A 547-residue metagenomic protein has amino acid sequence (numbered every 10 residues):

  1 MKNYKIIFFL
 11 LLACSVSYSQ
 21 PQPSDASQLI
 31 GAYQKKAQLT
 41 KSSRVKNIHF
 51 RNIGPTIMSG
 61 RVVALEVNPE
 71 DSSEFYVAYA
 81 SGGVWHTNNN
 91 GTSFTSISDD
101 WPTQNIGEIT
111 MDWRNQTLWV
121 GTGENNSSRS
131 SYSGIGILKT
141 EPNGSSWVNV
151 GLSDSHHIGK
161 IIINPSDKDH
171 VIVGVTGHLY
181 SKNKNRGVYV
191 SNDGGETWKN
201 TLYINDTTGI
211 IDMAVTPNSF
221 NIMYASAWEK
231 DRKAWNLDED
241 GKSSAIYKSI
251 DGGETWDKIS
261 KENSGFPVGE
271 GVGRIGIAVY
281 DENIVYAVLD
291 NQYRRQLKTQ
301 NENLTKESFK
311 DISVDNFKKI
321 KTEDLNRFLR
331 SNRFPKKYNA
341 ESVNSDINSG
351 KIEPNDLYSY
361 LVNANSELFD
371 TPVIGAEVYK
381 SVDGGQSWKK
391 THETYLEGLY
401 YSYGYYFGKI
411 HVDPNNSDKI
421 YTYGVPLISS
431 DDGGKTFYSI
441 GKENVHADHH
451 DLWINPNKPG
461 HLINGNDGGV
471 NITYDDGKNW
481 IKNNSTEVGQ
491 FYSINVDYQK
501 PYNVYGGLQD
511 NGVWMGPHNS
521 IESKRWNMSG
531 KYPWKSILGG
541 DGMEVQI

Functional and structural regions predicted by a protein language model:
M1-P23: Bacterial Sec-dependent N-terminal signal peptides
Q20-I547: Beta-propeller blade termini and top-face loops
